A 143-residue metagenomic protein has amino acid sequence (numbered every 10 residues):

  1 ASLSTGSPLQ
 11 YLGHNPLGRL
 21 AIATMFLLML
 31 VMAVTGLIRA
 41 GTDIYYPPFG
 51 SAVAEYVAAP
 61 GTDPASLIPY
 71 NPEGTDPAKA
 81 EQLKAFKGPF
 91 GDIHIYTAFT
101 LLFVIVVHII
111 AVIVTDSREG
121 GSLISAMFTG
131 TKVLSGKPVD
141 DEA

Functional and structural regions predicted by a protein language model:
A1-A143: Membrane-embedded alpha-helical bundles that constitute the cytochrome b-like, heme-associated redox core of multi-pass
